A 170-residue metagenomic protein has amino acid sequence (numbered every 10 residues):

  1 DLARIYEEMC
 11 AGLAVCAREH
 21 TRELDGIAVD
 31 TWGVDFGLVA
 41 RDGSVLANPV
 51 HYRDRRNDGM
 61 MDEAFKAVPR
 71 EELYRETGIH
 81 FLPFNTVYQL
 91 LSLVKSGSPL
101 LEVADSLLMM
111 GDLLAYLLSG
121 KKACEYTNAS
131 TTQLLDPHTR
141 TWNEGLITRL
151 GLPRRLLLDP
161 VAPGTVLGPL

Functional and structural regions predicted by a protein language model:
D1-A47, R75, V103, D159: N-terminal glycine/serine-rich phosphate-binding loop of ATP-dependent small-molecule kinases, especially carbohydrate
V39, L73-L170: Gly/Ser/Thr-rich active-site cleft segment
R41-V45, E63, A67-V68, E72: Hydrophobic or amphipathic alpha-helical targeting/insertion segments
A47-N48, E125: Short capping micro-motif at the N-terminus of alpha-helices
V50-H51, N128: Residue-level structural signal for beta-strand termini and adjacent loop
D54: Carbohydrate-associated surface elements
N57-M60, F81-P83: Gly/Ser-rich phosphate-binding catalytic loop and adjacent alpha/beta segment that cradle a phosphoryl group at enzyme
G59-E63, L134-D136: Short, charged, surface-exposed secondary-structure boundary motifs
